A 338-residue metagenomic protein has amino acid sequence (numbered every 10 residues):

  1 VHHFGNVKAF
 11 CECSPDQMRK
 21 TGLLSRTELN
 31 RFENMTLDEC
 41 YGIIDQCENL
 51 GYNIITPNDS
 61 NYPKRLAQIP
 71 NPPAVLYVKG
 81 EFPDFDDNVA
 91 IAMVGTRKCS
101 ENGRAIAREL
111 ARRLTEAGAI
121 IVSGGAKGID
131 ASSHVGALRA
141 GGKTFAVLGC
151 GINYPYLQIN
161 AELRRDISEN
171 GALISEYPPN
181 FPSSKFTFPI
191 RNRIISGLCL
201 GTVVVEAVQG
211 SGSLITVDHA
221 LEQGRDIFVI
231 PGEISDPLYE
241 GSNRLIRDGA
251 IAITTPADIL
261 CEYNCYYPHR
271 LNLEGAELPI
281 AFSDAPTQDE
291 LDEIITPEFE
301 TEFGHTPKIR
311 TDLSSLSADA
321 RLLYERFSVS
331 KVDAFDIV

Functional and structural regions predicted by a protein language model:
V1-S60: Short, small/acidic-rich helices and loops at N termini and domain boundaries of DNA replication/processing enzymes
G42, T56-V338: Glycine-biased, small-residue-rich flexible motifs in mid-sequence functional cores and linkers
